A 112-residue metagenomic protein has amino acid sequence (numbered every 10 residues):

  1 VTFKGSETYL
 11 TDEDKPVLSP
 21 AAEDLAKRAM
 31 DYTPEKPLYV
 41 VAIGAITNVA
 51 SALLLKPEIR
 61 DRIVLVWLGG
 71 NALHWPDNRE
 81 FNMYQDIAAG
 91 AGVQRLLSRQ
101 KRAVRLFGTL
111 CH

Functional and structural regions predicted by a protein language model:
V1-H112: N-terminal acidic, glycine/proline-rich low-complexity segments
